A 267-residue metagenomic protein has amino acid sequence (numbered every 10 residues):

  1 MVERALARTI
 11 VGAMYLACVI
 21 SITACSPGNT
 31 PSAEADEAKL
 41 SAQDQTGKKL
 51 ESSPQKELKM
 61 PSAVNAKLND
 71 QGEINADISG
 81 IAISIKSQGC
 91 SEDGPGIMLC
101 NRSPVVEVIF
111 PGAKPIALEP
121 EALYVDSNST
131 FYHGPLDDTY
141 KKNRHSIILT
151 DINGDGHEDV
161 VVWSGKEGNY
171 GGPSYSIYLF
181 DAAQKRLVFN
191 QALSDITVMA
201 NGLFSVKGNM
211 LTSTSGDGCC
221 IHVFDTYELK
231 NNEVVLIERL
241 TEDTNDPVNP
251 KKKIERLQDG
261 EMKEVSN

Functional and structural regions predicted by a protein language model:
M1-A7: N-terminal secretory signal peptides that target proteins for export/translocation
G12-S21: Bacterial N-terminal signal peptides
S21-A113, S205-N267: Acidic, small-residue rich beta-repeat scaffolds with periodic aromatic anchors
I109-G112, G171-A192, T226-N231: Beta-propeller blade repeat segments, especially FG-GAP/WD-type strand-to-loop junctions in 6- to 7-bladed propeller
L118-E121, V188-S194, L236-T241: Beta-propeller fold detector
A122-H145, L193-L203, V248: Repeat-based blade/solenoid architectures
D151-S164, K207-T212: Acidic/hydrophobic-patterned starts of short beta strands in beta-sheet-rich repeat architectures
E167-G171, G218-C219: Short glycine/serine/proline-enriched coil/turn segments at secondary-structure junctions
